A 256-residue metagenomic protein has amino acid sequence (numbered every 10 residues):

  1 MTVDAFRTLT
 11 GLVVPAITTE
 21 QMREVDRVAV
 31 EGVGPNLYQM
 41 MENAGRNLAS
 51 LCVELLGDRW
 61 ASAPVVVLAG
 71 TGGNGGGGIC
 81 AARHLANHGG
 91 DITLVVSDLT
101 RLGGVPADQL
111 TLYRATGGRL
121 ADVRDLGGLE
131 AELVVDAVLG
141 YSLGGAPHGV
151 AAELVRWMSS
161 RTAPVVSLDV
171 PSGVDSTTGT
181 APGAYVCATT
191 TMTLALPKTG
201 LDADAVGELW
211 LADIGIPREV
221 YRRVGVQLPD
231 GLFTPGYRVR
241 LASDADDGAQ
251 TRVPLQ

Functional and structural regions predicted by a protein language model:
M1-V66, Q256: An N-terminal, well-structured beta->alpha segment
T2-I17, A131-Q256: YjeF_N-associated NAD(P)HX repair module
A16-T19, E31-Y38, E42-R46, G75 (+6 more regions): Electropositive phosphate-/nucleotide-binding environments in soluble metabolic enzymes
E24, G32, L120, G127 (+3 more regions): A broad, structure-centric signal for solvent-exposed, well-ordered loop/edge residues that line or flank functional
R27-E31, R46, S50-G57, G118 (+3 more regions): Generic secondary-structure signature for well-ordered alpha-helical cores
S50-A137, A146-L168: Nucleotide and nucleotide-moiety/phosphate-recognizing core
